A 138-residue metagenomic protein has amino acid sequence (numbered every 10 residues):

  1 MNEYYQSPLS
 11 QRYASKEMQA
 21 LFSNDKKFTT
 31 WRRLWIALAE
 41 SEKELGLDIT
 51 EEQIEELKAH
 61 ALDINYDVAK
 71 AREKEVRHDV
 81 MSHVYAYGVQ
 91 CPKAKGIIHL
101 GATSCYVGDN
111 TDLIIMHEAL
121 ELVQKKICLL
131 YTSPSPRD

Functional and structural regions predicted by a protein language model:
M1-P134: A helix-coil-helix interface module used to build multimeric assemblies and to scaffold catalytic/cofactor sites
